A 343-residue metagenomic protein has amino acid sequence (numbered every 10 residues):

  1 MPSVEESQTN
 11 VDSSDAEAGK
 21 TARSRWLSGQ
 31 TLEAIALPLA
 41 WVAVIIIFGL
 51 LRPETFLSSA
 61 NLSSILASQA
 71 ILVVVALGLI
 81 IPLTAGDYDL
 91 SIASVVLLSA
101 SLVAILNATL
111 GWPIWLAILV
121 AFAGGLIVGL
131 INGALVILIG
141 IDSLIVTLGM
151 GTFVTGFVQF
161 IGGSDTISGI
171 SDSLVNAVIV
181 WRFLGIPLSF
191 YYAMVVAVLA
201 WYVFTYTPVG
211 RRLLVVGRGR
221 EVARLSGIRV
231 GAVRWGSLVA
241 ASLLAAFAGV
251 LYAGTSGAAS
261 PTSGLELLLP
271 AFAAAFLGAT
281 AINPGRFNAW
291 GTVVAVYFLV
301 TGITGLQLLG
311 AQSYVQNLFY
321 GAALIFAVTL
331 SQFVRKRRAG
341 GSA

Functional and structural regions predicted by a protein language model:
M1-I46, R218, L225-A232, G302-A343: Cytosolic-side transmembrane-helix boundaries in multi-pass membrane proteins
W26-G29, L83-Y88, T109, L126-S168 (+4 more regions): Short loop segments and helix-boundary regions at transmembrane helix junctions of multi-pass inner-membrane proteins
A34-L39, I65, V73, S94-L98 (+8 more regions): Hydrophobic alpha-helical transmembrane segments
L37-G49, L79, G151-V158, Y192-Y202 (+4 more regions): Hydrophobic core segments of alpha-helical transmembrane domains in multi-pass membrane transport and ion-translocation
I45-L110, A134-I141, A275-A289, A322: Single transmembrane alpha-helix segments in multi-pass membrane proteins
A93, W112-P113, A117-A121, I127-N132 (+2 more regions): Helix-loop-helix "hairpin" substructures at the membrane interface of multi-pass membrane proteins
S143-T207, V233-G236, T255-G264, V315 (+1 more regions): Transmembrane helix-bundle core of multi-pass membrane transporters and related energy-transducing complexes
A245, S256-G321: Transmembrane alpha-helical segments in multi-pass inner-membrane proteins
